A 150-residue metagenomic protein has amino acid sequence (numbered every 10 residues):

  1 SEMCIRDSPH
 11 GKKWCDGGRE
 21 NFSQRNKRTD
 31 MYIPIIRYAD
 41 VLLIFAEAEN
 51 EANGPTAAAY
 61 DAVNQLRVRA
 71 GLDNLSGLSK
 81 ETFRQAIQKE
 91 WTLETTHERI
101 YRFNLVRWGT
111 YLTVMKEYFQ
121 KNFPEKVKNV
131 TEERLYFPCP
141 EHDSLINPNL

Functional and structural regions predicted by a protein language model:
S1, R6-R37: Flexible, polar/acidic helix-loop-strand segments at domain edges
I5, C15-D16, N50, L135-Y136 (+1 more regions): Intrinsically disordered, low-complexity segments enriched in glycine/proline and serine/threonine
S23-I35, E51-P55, L72-S79: Short, contiguous acidic/charged loop-to-helix segments that flank catalytic cores in large enzymes
R28, Y32-I33, R67, S76-L150: Long, intrinsically disordered, low-complexity segments
I33-Q65, R84-T96: Extended, hydrophobic/aromatic-rich amphipathic alpha-helical segments that build helical scaffolds
